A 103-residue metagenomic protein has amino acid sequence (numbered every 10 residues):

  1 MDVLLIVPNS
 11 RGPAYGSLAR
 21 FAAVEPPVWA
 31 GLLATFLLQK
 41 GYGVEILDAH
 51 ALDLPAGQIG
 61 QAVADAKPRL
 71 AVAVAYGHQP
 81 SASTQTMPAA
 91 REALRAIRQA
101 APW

Functional and structural regions predicted by a protein language model:
M1-W103: A short, structured N-terminal alpha-helical element that caps or precedes a catalytic domain
